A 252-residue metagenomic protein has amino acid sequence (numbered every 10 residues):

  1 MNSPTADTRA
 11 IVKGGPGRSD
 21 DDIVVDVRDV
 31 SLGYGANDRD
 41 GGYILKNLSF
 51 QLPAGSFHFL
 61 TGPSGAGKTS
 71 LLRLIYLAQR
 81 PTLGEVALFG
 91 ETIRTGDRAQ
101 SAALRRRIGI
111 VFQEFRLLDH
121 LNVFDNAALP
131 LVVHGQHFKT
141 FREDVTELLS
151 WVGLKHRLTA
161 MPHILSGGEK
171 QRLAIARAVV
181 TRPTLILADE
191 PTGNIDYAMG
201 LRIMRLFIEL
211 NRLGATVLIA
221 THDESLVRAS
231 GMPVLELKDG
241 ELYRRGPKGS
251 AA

Functional and structural regions predicted by a protein language model:
Y76: Helix-to-loop junction immediately C-terminal to a conserved catalytic motif
G84-I93: Conserved ABC transporter NBD signature motif
I93-G109, L210-R212: ABC ATPase NBD coupling module
L121-L129: Short coil-to-helix segment of the ABC ATPase nucleotide-binding domain corresponding to the Q-loop/switch region
M161-L165, E169: Conserved ABC ATPase signature
V180-T184: A short, proline-enriched helix->beta-strand linker immediately N-terminal to the Walker B motif in ABC-type P-loop
I186-D189: Catalytic Walker B motif of ABC-type/P-loop ATPase nucleotide-binding domains
